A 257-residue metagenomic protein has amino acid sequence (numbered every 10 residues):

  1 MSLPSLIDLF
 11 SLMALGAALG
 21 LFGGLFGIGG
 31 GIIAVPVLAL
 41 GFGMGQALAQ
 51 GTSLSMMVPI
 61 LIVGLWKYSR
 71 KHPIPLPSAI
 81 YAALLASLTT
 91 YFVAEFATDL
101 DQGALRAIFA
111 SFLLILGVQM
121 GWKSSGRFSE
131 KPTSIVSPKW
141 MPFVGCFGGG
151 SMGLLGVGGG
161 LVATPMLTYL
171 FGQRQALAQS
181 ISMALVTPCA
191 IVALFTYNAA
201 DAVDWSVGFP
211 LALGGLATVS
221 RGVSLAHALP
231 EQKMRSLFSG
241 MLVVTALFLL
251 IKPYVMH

Functional and structural regions predicted by a protein language model:
M1-L21, I33-V35, L40-G41, Q46 (+4 more regions): Juxtamembrane transmembrane-helix boundary motif
L25-A34, G156-M166: Transmembrane helix boundary and interhelical junction motifs in multipass membrane proteins
V35-P36, P59, T164-P165, P188 (+1 more regions): Proline-centered helix-kink/hinge sites
Q46-Q50, Q179-M183: Small-residue hotspots at the loop-to-helix junctions and early N-terminal turns of transmembrane alpha-helices
T52-K67: Transmembrane alpha-helices of multi-pass small-molecule transport proteins
S53-M57, S182, V186, V207-A212: Short hydrophobic/aromatic, small-residue-rich stretches within specific transmembrane helices of secondary active
I115, S180-A193: Hydrophobic alpha-helical transmembrane segments of multi-pass integral membrane proteins, especially transporters
